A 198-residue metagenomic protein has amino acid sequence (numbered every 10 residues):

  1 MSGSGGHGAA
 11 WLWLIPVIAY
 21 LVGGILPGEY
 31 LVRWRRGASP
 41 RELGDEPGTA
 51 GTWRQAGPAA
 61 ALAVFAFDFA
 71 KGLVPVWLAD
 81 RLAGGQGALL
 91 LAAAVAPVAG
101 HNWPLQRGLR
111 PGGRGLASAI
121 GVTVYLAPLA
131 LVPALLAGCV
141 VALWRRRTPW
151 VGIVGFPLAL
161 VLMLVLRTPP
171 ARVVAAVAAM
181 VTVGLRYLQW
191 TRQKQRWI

Functional and structural regions predicted by a protein language model:
M1-I15, V74-A92, V124-A130, L164-A175: Helix-coil boundary and interhelical linker segments in multi-pass alpha-helical membrane proteins
H7-R36: N-terminal signal-anchor transmembrane alpha helix
G28-R33, V98-P111, G138-R145, G184-K194: C-terminal ends of transmembrane helices
Y30-A61, P111-G112, Q193-I198: Cytosolic, membrane-interface loops and tails of multi-pass inner-membrane proteins
A38-P47, Q106-S118, R147-L158: Short, non-helical or kinked segments that cap or interrupt transmembrane helices
W53-A56, A79-D80, G115-R146, L158-R167: Interfacial segments of multi-pass membrane proteins
A60-A63, A70-R107, G138: Nucleotide and nucleotide-moiety/phosphate-recognizing core
A159-I198: C-terminal membrane-associated helical module and adjoining short loops/tails
